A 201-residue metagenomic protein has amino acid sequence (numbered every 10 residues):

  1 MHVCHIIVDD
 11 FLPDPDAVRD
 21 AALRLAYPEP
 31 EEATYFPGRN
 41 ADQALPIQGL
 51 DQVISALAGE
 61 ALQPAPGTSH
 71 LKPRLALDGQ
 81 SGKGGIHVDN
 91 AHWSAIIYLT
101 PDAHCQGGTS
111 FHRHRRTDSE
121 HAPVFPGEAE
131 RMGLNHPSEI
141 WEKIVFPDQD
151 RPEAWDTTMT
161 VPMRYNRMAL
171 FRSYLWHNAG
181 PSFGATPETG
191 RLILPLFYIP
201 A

Functional and structural regions predicted by a protein language model:
M1-L170, Y174-A201: Fe(II)/2-oxoglutarate oxygenase catalytic core
